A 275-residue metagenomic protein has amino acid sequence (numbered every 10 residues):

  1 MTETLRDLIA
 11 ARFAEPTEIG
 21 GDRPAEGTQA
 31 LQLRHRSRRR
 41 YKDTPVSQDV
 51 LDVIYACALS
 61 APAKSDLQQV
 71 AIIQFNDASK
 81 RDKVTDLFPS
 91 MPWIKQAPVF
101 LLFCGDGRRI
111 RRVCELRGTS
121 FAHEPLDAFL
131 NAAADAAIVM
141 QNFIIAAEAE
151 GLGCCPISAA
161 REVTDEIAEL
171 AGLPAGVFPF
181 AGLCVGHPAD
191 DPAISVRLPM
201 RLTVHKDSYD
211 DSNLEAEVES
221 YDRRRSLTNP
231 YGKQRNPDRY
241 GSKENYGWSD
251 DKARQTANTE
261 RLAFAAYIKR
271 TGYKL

Functional and structural regions predicted by a protein language model:
M1-L275: Acidic, surface-exposed loops and disordered segments
